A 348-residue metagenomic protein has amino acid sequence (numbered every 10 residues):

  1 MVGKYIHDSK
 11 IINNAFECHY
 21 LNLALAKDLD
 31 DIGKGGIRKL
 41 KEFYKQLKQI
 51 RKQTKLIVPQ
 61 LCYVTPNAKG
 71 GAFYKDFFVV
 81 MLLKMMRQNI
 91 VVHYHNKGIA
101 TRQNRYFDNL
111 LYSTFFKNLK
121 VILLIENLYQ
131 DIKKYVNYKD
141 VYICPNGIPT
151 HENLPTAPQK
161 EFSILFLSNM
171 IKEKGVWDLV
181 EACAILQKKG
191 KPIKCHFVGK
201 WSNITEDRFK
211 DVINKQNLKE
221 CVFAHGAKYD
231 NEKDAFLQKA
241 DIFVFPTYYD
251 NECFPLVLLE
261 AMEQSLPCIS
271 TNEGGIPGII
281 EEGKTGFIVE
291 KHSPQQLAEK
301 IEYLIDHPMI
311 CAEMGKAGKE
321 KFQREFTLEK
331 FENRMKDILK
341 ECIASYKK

Functional and structural regions predicted by a protein language model:
Y20-A26, L167, K194-R208, G226-A227: Glycosyltransferase donor-sugar binding loop
Y112-N153: Donor nucleotide-sugar binding/catalytic pocket of nucleotide-sugar-dependent glycosyltransferases
T156-K174, L179-I185, C195-W201: Conserved donor-binding/catalytic core segment of Leloir-type glycosyltransferases
R208-K228: Nucleotide-activated donor-binding/catalytic signature segment of Leloir-type glycosyltransferases, i.e., the conserved
Q238-E252, L266: Acidic donor-binding loop of glycosyltransferase active sites
E263, P267-S270: Short hydrophobic beta-strand element within catalytic cores of glycosyltransferases and related nucleotide-activated
E282-G283, F287-P294, Y303-M309: Conserved acidic donor-binding segment of nucleotide-sugar-dependent glycosyltransferases
Q296, Y303, I310-E325, F331-R334: A short, well-ordered alpha-helix in the C-terminal region of glycosyltransferases
